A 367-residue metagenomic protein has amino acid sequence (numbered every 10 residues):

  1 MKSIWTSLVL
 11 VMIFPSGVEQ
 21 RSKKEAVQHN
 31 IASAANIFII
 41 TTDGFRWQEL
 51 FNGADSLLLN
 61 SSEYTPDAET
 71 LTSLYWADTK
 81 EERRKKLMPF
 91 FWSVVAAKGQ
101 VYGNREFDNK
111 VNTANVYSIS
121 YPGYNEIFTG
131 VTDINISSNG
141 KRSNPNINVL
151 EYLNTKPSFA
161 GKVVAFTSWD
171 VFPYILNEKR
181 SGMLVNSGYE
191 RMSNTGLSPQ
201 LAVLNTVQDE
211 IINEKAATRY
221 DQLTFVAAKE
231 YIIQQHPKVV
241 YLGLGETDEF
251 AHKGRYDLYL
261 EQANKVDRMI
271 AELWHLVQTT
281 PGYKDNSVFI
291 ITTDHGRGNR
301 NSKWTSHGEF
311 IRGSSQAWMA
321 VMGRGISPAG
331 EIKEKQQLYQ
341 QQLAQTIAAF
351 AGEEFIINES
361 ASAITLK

Functional and structural regions predicted by a protein language model:
M1-H29: Bacterial Sec-dependent N-terminal signal peptides
K23-Q100: Active-site-proximal N-terminal segment of extracellular/periplasmic enzymes that hydrolyze or transfer
F38-I39, W47, V266-T305, I347: Metal-dependent active-site segment of extracytoplasmic phospho-/sulfohydrolases and closely related
Q48-A54, E106, S138-G140, I175-E178 (+3 more regions): Short, solvent-exposed loop/turn and secondary-structure capping segments
S61, I291-M322: Histidine-centered active-site microenvironments of extracellular/periplasmic hydrolases and transferases
W76-I232, A363-L366: Active-site-proximal alpha/beta segments of enzymes that process anionic O-linked groups
E178-K179, V226-E272: Active-site His/acidic residue clusters
G325, E334-L366: Non-catalytic, well-ordered alpha-helical segments in soluble enzyme domains
